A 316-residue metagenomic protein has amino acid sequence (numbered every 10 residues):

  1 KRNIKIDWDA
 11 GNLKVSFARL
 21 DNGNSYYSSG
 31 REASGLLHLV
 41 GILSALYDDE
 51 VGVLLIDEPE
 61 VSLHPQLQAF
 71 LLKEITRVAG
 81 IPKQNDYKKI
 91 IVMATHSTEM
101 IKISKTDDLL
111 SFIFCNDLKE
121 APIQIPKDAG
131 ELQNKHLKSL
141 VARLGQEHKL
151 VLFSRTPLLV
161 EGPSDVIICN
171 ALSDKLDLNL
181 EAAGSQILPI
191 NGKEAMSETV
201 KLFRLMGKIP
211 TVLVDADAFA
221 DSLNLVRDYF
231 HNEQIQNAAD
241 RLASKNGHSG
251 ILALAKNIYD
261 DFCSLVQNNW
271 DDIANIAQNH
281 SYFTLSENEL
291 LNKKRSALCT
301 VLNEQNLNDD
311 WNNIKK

Functional and structural regions predicted by a protein language model:
K1-L39, S44-V53, R77-Q84: Extended helical coiled-coil dimerization/tether regions that scaffold and oligomerize large DNA-maintenance assemblies
G30-A33, N134-K138, I187-I190: Short, flexible loop segments at the rims of nucleotide/cofactor-binding pockets, characterized by
G52, V61-S62: Short active-site loops of ABC-family nucleotide-binding domains
G52-V53, I90-V92, S111, P157 (+2 more regions): Beta-sheet entry/capping signal
D57-P59: Walker B catalytic acidic pair
K73-T156, S164-A171, L176: C-terminal lobe/lid and adjacent interdomain/linker elements of RecA-like ASCE P-loop ATPase modules
L144-L159, P163-K316: Acidic, Mg2+-coordinating catalytic modules of nucleic-acid enzymes
